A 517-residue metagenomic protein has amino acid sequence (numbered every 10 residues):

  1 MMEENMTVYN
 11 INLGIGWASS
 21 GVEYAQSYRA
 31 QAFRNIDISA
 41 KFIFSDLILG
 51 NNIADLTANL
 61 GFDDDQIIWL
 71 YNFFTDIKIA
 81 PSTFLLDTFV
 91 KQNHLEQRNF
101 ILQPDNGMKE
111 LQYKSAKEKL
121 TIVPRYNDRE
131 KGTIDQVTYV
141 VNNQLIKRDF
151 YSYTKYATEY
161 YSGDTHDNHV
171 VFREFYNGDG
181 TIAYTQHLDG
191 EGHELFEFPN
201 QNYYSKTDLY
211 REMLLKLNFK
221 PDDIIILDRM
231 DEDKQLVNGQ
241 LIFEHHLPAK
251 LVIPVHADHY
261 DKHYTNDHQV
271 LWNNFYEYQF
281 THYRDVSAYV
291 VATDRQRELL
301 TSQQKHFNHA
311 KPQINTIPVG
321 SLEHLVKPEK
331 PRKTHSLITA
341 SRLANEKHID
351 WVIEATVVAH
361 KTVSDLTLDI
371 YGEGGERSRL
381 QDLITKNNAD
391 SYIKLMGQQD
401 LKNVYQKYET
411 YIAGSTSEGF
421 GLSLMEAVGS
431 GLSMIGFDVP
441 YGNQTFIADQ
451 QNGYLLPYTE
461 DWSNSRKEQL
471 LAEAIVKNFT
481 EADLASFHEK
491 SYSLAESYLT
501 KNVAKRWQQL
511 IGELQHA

Functional and structural regions predicted by a protein language model:
W272-E277, T281-K311: A short, active-site helix/loop in glycosyltransferases that binds the activated sugar's phosphate group
H335, R342-V358, G375-E376: A conserved mid-protein helix/loop that constitutes part of the nucleotide-sugar donor-binding site
R379-Q398: Nucleotide-activated donor-binding/catalytic signature segment of Leloir-type glycosyltransferases, i.e., the conserved
A389, D483-Y498: A short, well-ordered alpha-helix in the C-terminal region of glycosyltransferases
T416: Aromatic "clamp/platform" in nucleotide-sugar-dependent glycosyltransferases that forms part of the donor/acceptor
S433-F437: Short hydrophobic beta-strand element within catalytic cores of glycosyltransferases and related nucleotide-activated
Q444-I475: Change "using UDP/GDP/dTDP sugars" to "using nucleotide sugars
E473, K477, S497-A517: C-terminal alpha-helical cap of glycosyltransferases
